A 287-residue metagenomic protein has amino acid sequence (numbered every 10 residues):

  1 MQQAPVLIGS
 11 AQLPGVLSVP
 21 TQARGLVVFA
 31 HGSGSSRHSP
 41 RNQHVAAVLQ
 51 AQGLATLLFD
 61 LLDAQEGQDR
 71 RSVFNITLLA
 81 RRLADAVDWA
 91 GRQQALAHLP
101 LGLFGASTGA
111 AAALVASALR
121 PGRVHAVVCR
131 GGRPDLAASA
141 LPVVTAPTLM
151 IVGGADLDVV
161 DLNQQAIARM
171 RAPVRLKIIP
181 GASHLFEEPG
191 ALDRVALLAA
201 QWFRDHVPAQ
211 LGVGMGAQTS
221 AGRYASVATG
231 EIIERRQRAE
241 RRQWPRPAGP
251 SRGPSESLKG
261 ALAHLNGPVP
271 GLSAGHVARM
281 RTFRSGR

Functional and structural regions predicted by a protein language model:
P5-L99, L185-G190, R194: Serine-hydrolase catalytic machinery in alpha/beta-hydrolase-like enzymes
G102-G105, R130: Short beta-strand immediately N-terminal to the catalytic nucleophile in serine-hydrolase-like folds
G105-A113: Gly/Ala-rich beta-loop-alpha elbow adjacent to hydrolase catalytic centers
G122-P134: A conserved short beta-strand
V144, M150-V152: Short beta-strand/loop motif that positions the catalytic acidic residue of the alpha/beta-hydrolase fold
L157-L162: Conserved alpha/beta-hydrolase "acid-adjacent" motif
M170-L185: Catalytic histidine neighborhood in serine/cysteine hydrolases with alpha/beta-hydrolase-type architecture
G190-M215: Catalytic active-site module of serine/aspartate enzymes centered on a nucleophile-bearing elbow/loop
